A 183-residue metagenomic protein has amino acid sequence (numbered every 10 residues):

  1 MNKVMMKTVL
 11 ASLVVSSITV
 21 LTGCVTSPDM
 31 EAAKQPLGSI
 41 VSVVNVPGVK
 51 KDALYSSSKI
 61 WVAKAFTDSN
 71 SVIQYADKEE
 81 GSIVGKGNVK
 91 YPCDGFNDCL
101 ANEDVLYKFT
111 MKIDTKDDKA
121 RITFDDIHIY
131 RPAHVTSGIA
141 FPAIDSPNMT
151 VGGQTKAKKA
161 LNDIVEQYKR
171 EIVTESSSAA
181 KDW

Functional and structural regions predicted by a protein language model:
M1-V14: Bacterial N-terminal signal peptides that target proteins for export
V20-G23: C-terminal motif of bacterial Sec signal peptides marking the signal peptidase cleavage site
V25-W183: Ser/Thr-rich, low-complexity intrinsically disordered terminal regions
